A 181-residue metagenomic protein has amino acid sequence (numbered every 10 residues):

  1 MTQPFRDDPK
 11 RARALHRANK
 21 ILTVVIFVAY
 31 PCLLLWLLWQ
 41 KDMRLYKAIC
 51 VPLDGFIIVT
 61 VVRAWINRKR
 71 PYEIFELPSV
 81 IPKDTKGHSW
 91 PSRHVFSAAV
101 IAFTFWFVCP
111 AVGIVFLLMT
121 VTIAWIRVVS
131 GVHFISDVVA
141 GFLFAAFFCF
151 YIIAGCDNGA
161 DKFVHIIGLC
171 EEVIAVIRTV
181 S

Functional and structural regions predicted by a protein language model:
M1-H88, F96-I123: Hydrophobic alpha-helical bundle signature of multipass membrane enzymes
F75-S181: Membrane-embedded catalytic cores of phosphoryl/pyrophosphoryl-handling enzymes
